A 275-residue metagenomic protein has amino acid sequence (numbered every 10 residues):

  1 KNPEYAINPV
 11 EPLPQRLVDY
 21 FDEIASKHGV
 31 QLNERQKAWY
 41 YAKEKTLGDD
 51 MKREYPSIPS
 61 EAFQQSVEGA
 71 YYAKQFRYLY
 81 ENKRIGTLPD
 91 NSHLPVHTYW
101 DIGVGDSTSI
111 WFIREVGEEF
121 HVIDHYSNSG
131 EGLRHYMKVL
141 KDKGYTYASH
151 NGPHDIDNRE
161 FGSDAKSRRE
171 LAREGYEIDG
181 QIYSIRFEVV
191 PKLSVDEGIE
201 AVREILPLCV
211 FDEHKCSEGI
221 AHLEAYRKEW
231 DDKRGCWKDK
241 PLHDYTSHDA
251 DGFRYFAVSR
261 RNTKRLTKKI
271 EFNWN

Functional and structural regions predicted by a protein language model:
P3-E11, V116-L242, R261-R265, E271-N275: Mg2+-dependent endonuclease catalytic cores in nucleic-acid-processing enzymes, primarily RNase H-like
Y5-I102: ATPase catalytic-site recognition across NTP-hydrolyzing enzymes
A38-K45, M51-K52, V104, S109 (+1 more regions): Short, Φ-rich (hydrophobic/aromatic) sequence segments
D90-P95, G103-T108, G117-E118, D142-A148: Short gly/pro-enriched beta-turn/loop segments at secondary-structure junctions
V96, S109-W111, R169: Conserved beta-strand and immediately adjacent loop positions that scaffold enzyme active sites
D101-G103, Y126, F253: Anionic group-transfer/hydrolysis microenvironments
T108-I113, R254: Short beta-strand scaffold segments in enzyme catalytic cores
H248-S259: Stable alpha-helical structural segments in soluble proteins, enriched in small hydrophobic residues
